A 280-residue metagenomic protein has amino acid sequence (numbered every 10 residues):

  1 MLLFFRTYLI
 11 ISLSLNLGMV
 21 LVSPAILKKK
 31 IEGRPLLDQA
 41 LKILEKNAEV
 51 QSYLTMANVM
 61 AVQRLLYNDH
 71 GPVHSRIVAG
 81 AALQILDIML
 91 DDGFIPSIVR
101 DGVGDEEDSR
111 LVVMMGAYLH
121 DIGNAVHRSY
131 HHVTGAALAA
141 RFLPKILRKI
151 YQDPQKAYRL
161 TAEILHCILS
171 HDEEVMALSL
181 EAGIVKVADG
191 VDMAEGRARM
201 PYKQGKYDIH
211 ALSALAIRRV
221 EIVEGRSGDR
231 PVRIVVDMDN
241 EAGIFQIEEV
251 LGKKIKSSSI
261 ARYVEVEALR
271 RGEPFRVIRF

Functional and structural regions predicted by a protein language model:
L3, T7-G18: Short, positively charged and aromatic/hydrophobic N-terminal segments
L17-K46, R64-D69, G80-E107, L119 (+3 more regions): Divalent metal-dependent phosphate-bond-processing catalytic cores, especially two-metal-ion Mg2+/Mn2+ enzymes that act
K46-A57: N-terminal glycine-rich anion-binding loops that anchor highly charged ligand groups
A57-I77: N-terminal low-complexity or amphipathic/hydrophobic leaders
H70-H74, G104-L111, H131, L160: Secondary-structure capping and boundary motifs in well-ordered enzyme cores
V112-G116: Active-site alpha-helix of zinc metalloproteases
Y130-A140: Post-HEXXH active-site segment of zinc metalloproteases
K145-A157, V175: Inter-helical turn/loop segments and adjacent helix faces that build the functional surface of alpha-helical bundle
